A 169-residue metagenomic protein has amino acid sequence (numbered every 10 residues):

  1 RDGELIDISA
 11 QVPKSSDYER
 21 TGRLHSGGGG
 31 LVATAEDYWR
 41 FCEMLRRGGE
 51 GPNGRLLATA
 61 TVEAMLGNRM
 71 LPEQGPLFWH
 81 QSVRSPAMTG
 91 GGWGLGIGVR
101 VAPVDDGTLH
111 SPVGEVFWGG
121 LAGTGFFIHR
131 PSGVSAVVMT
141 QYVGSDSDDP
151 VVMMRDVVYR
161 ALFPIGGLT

Functional and structural regions predicted by a protein language model:
R1-H110: Short, surface-exposed loop or secondary-structure junction motifs that flank catalytic or metal-binding residues
D2, P131-S132: Residue-level recognition of short loop/turn positions
A33, T124, I128: C-terminal substrate/ligand-recognition segments
M88-G90, I128-P131: Extracellular/periplasmic catalytic domains that process cell-envelope and extracellular macromolecules
G120-A122: Short, small/polar residue-rich loop motifs at catalytic or cofactor-binding pockets
F126-F127, G133-Y142: Short, well-ordered beta-strand elements
Y142-L168: Generic C-terminus detector
